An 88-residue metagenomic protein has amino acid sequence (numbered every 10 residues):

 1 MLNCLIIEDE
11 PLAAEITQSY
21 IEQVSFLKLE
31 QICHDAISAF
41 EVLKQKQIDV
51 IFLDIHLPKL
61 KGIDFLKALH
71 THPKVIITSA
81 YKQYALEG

Functional and structural regions predicted by a protein language model:
M1-C4: Extreme N-terminal starter segment of soluble prokaryotic enzymes
E8: Conserved acidic carboxylate
P11, S38, L57: Short, glycine/acidic-enriched loop or turn micro-motifs at the edges of active sites
P11-E15, A85: Charged phosphotransfer/docking patches of two-component systems
I16-Y20: Short hydrophobic helical patches associated with two-component signaling proteins
V24-E30: A generic structural motif
I32-E41, G62: Helix N-cap/capping motif at the beta->alpha junctions
V42, K46-G88: CheY-like receiver
